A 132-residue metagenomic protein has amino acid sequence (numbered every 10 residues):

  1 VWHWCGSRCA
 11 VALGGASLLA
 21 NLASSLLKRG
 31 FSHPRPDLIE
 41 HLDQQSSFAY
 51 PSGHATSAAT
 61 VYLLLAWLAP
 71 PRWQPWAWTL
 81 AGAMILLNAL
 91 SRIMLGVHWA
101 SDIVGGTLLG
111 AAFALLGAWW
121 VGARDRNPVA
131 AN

Functional and structural regions predicted by a protein language model:
V1-S47, L63-W67, P71, P75-L80: Hydrophobic alpha-helical bundle signature of multipass membrane enzymes
E40-N132: Membrane-embedded catalytic cores of phosphoryl/pyrophosphoryl-handling enzymes
